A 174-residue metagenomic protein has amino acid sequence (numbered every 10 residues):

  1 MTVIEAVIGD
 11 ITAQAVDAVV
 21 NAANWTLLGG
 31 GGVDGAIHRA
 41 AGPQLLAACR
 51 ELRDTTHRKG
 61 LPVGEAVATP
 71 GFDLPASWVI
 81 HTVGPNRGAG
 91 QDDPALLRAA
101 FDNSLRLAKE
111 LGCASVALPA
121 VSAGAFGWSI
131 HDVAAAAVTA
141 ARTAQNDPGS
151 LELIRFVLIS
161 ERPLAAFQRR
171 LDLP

Functional and structural regions predicted by a protein language model:
M1-P174: Macrodomain-like recognition of ADP-ribose-binding/processing modules
